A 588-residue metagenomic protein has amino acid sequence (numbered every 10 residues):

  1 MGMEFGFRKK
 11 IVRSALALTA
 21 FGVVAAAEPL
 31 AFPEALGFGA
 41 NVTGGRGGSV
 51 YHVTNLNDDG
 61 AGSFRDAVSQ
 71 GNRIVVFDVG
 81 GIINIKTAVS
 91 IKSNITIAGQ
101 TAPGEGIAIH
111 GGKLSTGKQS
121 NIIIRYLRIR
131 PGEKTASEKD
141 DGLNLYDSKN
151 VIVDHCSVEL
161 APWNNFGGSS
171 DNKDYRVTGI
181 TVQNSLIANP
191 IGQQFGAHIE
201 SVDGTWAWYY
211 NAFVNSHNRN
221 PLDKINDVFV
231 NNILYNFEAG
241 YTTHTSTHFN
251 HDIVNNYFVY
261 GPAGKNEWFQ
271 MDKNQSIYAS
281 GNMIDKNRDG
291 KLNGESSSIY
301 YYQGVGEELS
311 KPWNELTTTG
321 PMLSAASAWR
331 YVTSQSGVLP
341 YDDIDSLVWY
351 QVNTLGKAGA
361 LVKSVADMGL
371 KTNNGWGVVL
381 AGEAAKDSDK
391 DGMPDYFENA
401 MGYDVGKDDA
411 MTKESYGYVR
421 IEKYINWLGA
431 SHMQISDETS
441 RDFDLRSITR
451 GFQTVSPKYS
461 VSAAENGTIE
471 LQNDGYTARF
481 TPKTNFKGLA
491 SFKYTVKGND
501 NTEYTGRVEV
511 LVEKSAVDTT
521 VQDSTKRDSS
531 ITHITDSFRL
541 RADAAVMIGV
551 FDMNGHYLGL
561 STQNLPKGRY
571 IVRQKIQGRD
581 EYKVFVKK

Functional and structural regions predicted by a protein language model:
L30-V75, M553-G559: Acidic Gly/Asp/Thr-rich repetitive segments characteristic of extracellular carbohydrate-active and adhesion proteins
R65-G71, I82-A98, E105-R125, P131-S148: Extracellular beta-strand-rich solenoid/capping regions of secreted or surface-exposed proteins that bind or remodel
N94, G99, S120-P131, D147-W163 (+5 more regions): Right-handed parallel beta-helix
L222-L370: Extracellular beta-rich repeat passengers
L370-H432: Extracellular calcium-associated, cysteine-rich motifs in secreted modular proteins
S440-T481, G506: Surface-exposed or secretory-pathway low-complexity segments enriched in glycine-proline and Ser/Thr/acidic residues
F486-D500: A short beta-strand micro-motif common to beta-rich folds, especially ectodomain repeats
E503, R507, V517-V521, R569-K588: C-terminal tail/sorting-segment detector
